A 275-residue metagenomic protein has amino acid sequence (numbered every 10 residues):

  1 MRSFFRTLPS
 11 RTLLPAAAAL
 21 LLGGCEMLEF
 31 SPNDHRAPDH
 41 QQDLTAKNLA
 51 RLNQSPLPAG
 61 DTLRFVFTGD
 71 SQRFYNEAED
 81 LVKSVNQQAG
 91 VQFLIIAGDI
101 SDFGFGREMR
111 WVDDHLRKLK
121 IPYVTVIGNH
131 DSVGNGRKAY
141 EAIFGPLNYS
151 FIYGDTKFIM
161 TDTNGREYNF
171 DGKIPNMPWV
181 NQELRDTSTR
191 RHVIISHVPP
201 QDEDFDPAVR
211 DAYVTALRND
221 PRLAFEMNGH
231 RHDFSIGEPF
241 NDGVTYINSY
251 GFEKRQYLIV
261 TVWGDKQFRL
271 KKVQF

Functional and structural regions predicted by a protein language model:
R2-L14: Bacterial N-terminal signal peptides that target proteins for export
L21-G24: C-terminal motif of bacterial Sec signal peptides marking the signal peptidase cleavage site
E26-W111: N-terminal active-site segment of His-dependent metallophosphoesterases
L28-A46, T68, F151, S235-F275: Binuclear metal-dependent phosphoesterase catalytic core
T62-Q72, D155-G165, V193-H197, T245-G251 (+1 more regions): Active-site-proximal beta-strand elements of phosphoester/diester hydrolases
D70, G98-D99, G128-N129, H197 (+1 more regions): Active-site glycine-centered loops adjacent to acidic/histidine catalytic or metal-binding residues that shape
A78-N148, I152-Y153: Core catalytic region of metal-dependent phosphoesterases/phosphodiesterases, especially metallo-beta-lactamase-like
K83-L94, K157, Y168-T245, R269-K271: His/acidic metal-ligating clusters that form di-metal
